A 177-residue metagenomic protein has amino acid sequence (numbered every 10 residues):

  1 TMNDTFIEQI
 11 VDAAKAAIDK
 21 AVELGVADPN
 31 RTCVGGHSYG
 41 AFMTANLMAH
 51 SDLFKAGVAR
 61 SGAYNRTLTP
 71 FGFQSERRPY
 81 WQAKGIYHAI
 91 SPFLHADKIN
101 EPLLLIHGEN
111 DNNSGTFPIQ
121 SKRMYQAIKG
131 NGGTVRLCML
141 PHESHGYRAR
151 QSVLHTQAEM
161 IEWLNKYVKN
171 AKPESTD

Functional and structural regions predicted by a protein language model:
T1-D177: Active-site-proximal cap/loop segments of hydrolase catalytic domains
